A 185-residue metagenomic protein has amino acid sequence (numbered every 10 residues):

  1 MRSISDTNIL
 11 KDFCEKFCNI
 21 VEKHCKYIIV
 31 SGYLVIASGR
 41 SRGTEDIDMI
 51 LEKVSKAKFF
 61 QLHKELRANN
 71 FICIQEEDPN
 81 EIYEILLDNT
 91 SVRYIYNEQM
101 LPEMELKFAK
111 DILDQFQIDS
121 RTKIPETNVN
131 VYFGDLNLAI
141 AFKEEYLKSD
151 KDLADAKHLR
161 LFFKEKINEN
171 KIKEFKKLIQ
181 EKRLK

Functional and structural regions predicted by a protein language model:
M1-K185: Compositionally biased terminal segments of proteins
